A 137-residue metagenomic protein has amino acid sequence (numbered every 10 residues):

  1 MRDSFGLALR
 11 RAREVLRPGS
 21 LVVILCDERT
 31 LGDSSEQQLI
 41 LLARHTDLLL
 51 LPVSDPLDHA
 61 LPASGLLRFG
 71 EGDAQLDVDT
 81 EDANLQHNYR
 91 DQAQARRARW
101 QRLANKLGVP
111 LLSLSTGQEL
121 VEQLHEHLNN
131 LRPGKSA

Functional and structural regions predicted by a protein language model:
M1-A12, T30-D33: Active-site glycine-rich loop that binds ribose-phosphate moieties when present
E14-P18, G32-A137: Von Willebrand factor type A / integrin I
L21-D27: Acidic beta-strand-to-loop metal/phosphate-binding motif
